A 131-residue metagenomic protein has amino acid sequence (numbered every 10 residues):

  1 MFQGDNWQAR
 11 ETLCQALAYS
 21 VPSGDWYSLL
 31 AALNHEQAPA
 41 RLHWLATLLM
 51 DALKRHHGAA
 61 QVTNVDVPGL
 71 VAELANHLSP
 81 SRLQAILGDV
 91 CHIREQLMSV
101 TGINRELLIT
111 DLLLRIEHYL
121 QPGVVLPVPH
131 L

Functional and structural regions predicted by a protein language model:
M1-L131: Charged, glycine-rich active-site and insertion segments that engage polyanionic ligands
